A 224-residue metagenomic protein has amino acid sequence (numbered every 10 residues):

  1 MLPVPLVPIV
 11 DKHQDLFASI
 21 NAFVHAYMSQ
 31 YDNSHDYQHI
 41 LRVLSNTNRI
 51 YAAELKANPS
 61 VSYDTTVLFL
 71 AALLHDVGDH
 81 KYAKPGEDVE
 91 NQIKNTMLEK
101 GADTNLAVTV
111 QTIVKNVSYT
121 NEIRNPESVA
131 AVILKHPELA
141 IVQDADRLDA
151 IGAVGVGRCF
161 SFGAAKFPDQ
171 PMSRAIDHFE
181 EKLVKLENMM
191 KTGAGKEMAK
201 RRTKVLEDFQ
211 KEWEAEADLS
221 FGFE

Functional and structural regions predicted by a protein language model:
L2-K12, M28-Y37, L41-V61, L74 (+2 more regions): Divalent metal-dependent phosphate-bond-processing catalytic cores, especially two-metal-ion Mg2+/Mn2+ enzymes that act
A18-A22, Y37-S45, T66, A71: Short amphipathic alpha-helical segments
H25, N48, L74, G78 (+1 more regions): Amphipathic alpha-helical segments within well-ordered protein domains
A57-D64, N105-A107: Short helix-terminating capping/connector loops at secondary-structure junctions
S62-A83, V89, Q111-T120: His-Asp-centered metal-binding catalytic motifs of divalent-metal-dependent phosphohydrolases/nucleases
K84-P85, G155: Hydrophobic alpha-helical membrane-insertion segments
G86-P137: Helix-adjacent hinge/juxtasegments
